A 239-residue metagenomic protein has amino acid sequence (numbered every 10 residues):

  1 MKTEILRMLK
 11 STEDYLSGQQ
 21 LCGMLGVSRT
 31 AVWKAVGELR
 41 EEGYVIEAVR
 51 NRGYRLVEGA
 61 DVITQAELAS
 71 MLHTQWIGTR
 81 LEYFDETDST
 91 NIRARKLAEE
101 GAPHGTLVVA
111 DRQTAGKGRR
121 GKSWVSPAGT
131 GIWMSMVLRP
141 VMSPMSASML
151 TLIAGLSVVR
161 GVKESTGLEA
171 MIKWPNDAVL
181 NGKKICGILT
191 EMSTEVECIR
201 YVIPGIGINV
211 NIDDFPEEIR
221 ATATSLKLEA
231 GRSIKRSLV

Functional and structural regions predicted by a protein language model:
M1-V27, G37, E41-E42, S146 (+2 more regions): Long, positively charged amphipathic alpha-helical accessory segments at protein N-termini or as interdomain linkers
K2-K163: N-terminal lobe of the biotin/lipoate ligase/transferase fold
